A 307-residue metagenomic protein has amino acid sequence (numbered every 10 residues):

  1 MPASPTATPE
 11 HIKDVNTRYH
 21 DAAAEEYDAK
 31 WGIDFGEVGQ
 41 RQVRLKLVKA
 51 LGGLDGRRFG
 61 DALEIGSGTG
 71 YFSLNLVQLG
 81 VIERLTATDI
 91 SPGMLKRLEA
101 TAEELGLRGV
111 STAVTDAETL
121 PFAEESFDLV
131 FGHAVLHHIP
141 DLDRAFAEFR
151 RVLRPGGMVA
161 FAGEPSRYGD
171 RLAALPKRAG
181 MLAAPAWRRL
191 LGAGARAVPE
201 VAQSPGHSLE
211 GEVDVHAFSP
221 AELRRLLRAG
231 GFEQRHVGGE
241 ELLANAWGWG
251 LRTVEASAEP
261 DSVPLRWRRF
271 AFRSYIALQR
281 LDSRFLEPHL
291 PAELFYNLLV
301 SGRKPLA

Functional and structural regions predicted by a protein language model:
P2-G56, Y71-N75: Conserved class I S-adenosyl-L-methionine
L63-I65, T69-T119: Class I SAM-dependent methyltransferase SAM/SAH-binding core
F131: A conserved beta-strand element that flanks and buttresses the S-adenosyl-L-methionine
D143-P155: A short glycine-rich, Lys/Arg-flanked "PGG" loop and its adjoining helix->strand segment in the class I
M158-G194: Conserved class I S-adenosyl-L-methionine
G206-E222: Acceptor-substrate binding/catalytic loop of class I
G230, T253-P260, R273-A307: C-terminal lobe and adjacent flexible extensions of AdoMet/dcAdoMet transferase-like proteins
F232-L243: Conserved S-adenosyl-L-methionine
